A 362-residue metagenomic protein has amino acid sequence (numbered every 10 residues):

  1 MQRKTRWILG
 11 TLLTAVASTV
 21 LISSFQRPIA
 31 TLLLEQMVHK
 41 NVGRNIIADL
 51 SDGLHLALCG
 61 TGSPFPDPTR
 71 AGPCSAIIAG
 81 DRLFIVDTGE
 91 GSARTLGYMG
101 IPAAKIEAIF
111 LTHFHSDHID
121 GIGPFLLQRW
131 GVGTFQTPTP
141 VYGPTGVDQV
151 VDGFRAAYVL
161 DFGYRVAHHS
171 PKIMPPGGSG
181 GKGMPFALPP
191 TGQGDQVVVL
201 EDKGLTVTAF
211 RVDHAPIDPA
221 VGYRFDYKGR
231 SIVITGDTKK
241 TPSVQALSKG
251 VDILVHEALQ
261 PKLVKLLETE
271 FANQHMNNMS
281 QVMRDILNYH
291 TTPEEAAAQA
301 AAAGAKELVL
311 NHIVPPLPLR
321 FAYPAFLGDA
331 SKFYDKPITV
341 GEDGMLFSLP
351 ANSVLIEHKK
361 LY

Functional and structural regions predicted by a protein language model:
Q2-I232, R320-L355: Binuclear metal-dependent hydrolase catalytic cores
Q2-T11, A15-T19, V221-G222, K228-V233 (+1 more regions): Cap/insert and terminal regions of metallo-dependent hydrolase folds
G89, D237-T238: Residue-level structural signal for beta-strand termini and adjacent loop
V212, Q260-P261, K359: Short glycine-rich anion-binding loops that position phosphate/pyrophosphate groups of nucleotides and phosphorylated
I356-Y362: A polyampholytic, Gly/Pro-enriched intrinsically disordered region
